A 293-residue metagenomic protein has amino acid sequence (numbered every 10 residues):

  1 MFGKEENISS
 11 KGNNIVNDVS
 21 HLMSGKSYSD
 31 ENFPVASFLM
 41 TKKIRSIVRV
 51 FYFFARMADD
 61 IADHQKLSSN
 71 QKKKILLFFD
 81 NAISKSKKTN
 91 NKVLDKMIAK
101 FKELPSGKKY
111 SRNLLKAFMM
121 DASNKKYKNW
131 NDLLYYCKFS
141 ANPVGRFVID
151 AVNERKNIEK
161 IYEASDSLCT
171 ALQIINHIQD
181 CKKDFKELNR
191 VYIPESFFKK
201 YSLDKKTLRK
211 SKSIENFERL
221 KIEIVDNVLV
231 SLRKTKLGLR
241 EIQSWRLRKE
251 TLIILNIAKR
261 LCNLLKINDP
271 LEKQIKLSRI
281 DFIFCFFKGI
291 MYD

Functional and structural regions predicted by a protein language model:
M1-L172, K183-D293: Catalytic cores of Mg2+-dependent Asp-rich isoprenoid enzymes
N176: Short, contiguous alpha-helical
